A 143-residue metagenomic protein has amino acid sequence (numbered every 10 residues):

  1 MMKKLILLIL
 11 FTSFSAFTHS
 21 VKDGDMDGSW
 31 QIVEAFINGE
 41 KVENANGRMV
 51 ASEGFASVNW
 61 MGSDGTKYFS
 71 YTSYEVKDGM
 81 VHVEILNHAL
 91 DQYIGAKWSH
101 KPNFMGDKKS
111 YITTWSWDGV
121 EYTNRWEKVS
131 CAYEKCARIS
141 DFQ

Functional and structural regions predicted by a protein language model:
K4-F14: Sec-dependent N-terminal signal peptides
I9, E34, D78: Residues that line or immediately flank small-molecule/substrate-binding pockets and catalytic motifs
A16-F69, H82-Q143: Lipid interaction determinants
T72-Y74, G79: Extracellular/luminal ectodomains and secreted, surface-exposed scaffolds of diverse proteins
